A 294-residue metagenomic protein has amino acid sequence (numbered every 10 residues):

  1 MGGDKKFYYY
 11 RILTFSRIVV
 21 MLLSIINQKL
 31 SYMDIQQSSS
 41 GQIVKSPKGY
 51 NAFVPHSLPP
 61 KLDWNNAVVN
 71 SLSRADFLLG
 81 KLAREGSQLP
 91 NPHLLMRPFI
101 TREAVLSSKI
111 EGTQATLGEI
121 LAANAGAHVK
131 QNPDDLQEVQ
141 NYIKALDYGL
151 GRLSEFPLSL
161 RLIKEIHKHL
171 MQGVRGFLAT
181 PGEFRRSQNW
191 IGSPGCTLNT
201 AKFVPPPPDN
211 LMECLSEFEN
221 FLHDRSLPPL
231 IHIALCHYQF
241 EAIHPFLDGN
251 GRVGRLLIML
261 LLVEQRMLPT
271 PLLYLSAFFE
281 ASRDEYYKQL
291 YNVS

Functional and structural regions predicted by a protein language model:
G2-S294: FIC/Doc superfamily catalytic core
